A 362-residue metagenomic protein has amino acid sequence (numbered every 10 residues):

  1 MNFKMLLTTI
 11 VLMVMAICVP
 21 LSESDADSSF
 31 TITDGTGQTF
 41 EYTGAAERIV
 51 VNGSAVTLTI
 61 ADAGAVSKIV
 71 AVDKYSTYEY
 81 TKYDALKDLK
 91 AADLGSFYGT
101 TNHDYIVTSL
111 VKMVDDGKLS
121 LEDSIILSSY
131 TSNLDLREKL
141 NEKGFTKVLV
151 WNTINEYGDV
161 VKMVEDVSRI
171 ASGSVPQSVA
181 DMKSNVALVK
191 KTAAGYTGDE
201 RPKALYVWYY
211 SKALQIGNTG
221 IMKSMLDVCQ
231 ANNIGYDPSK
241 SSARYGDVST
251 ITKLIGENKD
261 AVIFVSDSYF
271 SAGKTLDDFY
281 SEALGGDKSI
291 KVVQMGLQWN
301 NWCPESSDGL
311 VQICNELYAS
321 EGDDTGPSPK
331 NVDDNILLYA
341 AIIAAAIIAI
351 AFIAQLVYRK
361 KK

Functional and structural regions predicted by a protein language model:
T8-C18: Bacterial N-terminal signal peptides
V19-T59, G173-Y206, N315-N331, Y339 (+1 more regions): Bacterial Sec-exported substrate-binding components of ABC uptake systems
D27, N155-R169, V265-P327: Structured C-terminal subdomain patch of bacterial secreted/periplasmic proteins
G35-G37, L89-S109, S239-K253: Short helix-initiation/N-cap motifs at beta->coil->alpha
E47-T131, A231-I234: A short, structured surface patch at a secondary-structure boundary
Y78-Y80, N133-R137, L149-D166, D199-S224: Extracytoplasmic ligand-binding site segments that recognize negatively charged/polar headgroups
Q215-D247: Alpha-helical, coiled-coil/dimerization segments enriched in small aliphatic residues
I350-K362: C-terminal membrane-anchoring or membrane-association module
